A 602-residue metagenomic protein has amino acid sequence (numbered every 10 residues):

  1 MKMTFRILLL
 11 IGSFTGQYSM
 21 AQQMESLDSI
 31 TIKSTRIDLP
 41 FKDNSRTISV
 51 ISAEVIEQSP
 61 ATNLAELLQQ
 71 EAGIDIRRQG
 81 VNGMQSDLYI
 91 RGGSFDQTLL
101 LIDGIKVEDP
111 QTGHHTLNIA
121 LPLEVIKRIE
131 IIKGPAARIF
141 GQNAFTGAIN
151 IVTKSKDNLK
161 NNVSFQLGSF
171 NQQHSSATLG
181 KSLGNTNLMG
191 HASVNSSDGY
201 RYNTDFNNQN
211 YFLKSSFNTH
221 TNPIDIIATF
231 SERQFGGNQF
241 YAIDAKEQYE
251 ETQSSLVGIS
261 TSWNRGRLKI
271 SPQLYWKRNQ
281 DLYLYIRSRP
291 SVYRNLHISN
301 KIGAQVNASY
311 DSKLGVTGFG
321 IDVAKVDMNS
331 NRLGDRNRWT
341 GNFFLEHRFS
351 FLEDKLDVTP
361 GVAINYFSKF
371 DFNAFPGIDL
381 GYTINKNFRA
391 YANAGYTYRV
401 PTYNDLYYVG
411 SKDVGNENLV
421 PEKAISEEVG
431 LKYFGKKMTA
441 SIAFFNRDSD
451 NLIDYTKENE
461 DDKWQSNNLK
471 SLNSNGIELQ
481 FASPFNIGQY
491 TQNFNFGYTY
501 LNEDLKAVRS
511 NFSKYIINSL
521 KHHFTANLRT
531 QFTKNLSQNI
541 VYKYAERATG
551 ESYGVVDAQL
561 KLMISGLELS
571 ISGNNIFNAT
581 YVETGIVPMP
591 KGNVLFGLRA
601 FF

Functional and structural regions predicted by a protein language model:
A21, S216-T219, A392-N393, Q492-N495 (+2 more regions): Conserved C-terminal beta-signal and adjacent last beta-strands/turns of outer-membrane beta-barrel proteins
S29-E57, D87: N-terminal periplasmic "start-of-domain" segments of outer-membrane beta-barrel proteins
A65, Q69-I105, D109: Extracytoplasmic beta-strand/coil segments of soluble accessory domains associated with Gram-negative outer-membrane
K106-K133, I151-K154: Short acidic/polar hinge/loop motifs at secondary-structure boundaries that mediate gating or recognition
G147-A148, T153-K181, H191-A192, S197-T204: Short strand-turn segments of transmembrane beta-barrel domains in outer membranes, especially the first one or two
S197-N208, T221-K301: Flexible loop and strand-edge segments within Gram-negative outer membrane beta-barrel domains
Y241-R265, R389, Y396-D450, K457-F485 (+2 more regions): Outer-membrane beta-barrel signature, preferentially recognizing the C-terminal barrel domain of Gram-negative
K313, G318, F351-L352, N446-D448 (+1 more regions): Gram-negative outer-membrane beta-barrel transporters
